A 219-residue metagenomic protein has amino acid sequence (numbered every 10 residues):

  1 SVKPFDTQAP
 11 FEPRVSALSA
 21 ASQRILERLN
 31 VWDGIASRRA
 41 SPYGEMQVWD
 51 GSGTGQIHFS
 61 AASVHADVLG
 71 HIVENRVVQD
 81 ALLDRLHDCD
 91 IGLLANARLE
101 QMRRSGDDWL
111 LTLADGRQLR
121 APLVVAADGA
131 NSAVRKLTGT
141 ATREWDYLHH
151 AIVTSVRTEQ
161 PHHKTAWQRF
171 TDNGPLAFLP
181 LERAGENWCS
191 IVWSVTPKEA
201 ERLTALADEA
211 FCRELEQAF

Functional and structural regions predicted by a protein language model:
S1-Y43: Glycine-rich FAD cofactor-binding loop and adjacent beta-loop-alpha segment at the N-terminus of flavoprotein
V2-D6, S63-A66, E159-P161, T196-A200: A short, flexible beta-alpha/helix-coil linker loop
Q8-S16, V64-D67, T140-A141: Short glycine-enriched, charge-decorated loop/helix-capping segments at active-site entrances that position
R24-G34, L83-R85, P161, Q217-A218: A short, N-terminal amphipathic alpha-helix
L26, A127-F219: Conserved FAD-binding catalytic core of PHBH/FMO-like flavoproteins
W32-D33, G92, A141: Short coil/loop linkers at secondary-structure junctions
R39-L137, W145-H150, D208: Conserved N-terminal helical subregion
